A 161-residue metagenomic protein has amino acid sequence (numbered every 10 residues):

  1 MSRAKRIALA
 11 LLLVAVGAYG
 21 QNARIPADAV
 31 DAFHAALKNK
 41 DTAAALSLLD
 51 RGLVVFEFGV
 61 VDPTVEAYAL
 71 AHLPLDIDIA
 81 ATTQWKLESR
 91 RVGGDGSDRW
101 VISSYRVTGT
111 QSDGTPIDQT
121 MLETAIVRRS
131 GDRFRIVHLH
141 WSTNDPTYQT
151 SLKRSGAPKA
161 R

Functional and structural regions predicted by a protein language model:
M1-A8: Bacterial N-terminal signal peptides that target proteins for export
L12-G52, R154-R161: Short, low-complexity N-terminal intrinsically disordered segments enriched in polar/charged residues
T42-D95, D118: A solvent-exposed, acidic/Ser-Thr-rich amphipathic alpha-helical stretch
G52-L53, V60-D62, V107-G109, S142-P146: Solvent-exposed loop/turn segments at secondary-structure junctions within structured extracellular/periplasmic domains
I79-A80, V107-D118, D145: Short, cysteine-centered beta-strand-loop-beta hairpins and adjacent loop/turn segments enriched in charged/polar
V92-R99, G114-T115, V127-R135: A short, structured loop/turn motif at beta-sheet edges
S97-V107: A short hydrophobic beta-strand element
T120-T150: Short beta-strand edge/turn micro-motifs at domain boundaries
